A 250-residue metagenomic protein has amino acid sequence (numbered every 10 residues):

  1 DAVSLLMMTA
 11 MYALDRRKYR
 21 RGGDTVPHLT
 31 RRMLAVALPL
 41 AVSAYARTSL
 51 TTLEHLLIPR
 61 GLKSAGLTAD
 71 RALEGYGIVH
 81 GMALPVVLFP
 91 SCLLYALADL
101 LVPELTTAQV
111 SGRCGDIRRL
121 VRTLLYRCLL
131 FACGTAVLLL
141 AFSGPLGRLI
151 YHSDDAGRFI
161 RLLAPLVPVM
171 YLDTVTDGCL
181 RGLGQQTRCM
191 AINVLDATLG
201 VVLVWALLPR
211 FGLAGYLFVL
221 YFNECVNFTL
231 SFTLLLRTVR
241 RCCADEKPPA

Functional and structural regions predicted by a protein language model:
D1, R32-T48, G81-L84, L88 (+4 more regions): Residue-level signature of transmembrane alpha-helical cores of multipass secondary-active transporters and flippases
D1-T9, R158-G182, R188-V204, L208 (+1 more regions): Short runs within selected transmembrane alpha-helices of multi-pass transporters and secretion channels
T9-A44, T238-A250: Interhelical loop/hinge segments that connect adjacent transmembrane helices in multipass membrane
R20-M33, A69-L73, V102-R122: Hydrophobic, small-residue-rich membrane helices and short re-entrant helix-turn-helix hairpins that build
Y45-F89, G147-L149: Helix-terminus/linker motif at the lipid-water interface of multi-pass membrane proteins
V87-S111: Helix-loop junctions and terminal segments of transmembrane helices in multi-pass membrane transport/translocation
L124-A136: Selective transmembrane-helix segments that form parts of the transport pathway or gating/packing helices in multipass
G134-H152: Short membrane-interface helical motifs at transmembrane helix boundaries in multi-pass membrane transporters
